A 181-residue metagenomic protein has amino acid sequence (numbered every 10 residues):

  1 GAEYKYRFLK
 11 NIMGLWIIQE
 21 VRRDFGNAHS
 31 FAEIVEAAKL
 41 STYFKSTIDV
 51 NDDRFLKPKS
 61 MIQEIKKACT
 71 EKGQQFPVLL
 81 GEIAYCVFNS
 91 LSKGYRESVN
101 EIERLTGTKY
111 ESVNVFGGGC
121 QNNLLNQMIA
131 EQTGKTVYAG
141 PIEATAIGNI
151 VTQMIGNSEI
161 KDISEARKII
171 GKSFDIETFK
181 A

Functional and structural regions predicted by a protein language model:
G1-S112, Q121-T145, V151-K180: Active-site core segments that coordinate phosphate-bearing ligands/cofactors across diverse enzyme families
